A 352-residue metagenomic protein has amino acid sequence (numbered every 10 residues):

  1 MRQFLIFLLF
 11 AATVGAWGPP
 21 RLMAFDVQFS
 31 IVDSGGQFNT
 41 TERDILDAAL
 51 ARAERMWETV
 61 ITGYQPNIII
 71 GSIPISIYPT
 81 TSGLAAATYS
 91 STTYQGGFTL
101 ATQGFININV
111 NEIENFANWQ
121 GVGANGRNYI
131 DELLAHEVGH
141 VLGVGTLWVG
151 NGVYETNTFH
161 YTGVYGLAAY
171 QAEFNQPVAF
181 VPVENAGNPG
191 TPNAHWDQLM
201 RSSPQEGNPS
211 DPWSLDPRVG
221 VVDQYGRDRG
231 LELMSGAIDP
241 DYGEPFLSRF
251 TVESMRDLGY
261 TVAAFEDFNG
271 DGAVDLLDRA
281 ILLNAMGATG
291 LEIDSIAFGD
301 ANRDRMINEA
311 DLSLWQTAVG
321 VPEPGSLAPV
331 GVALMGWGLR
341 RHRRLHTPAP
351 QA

Functional and structural regions predicted by a protein language model:
M1-A24, A328, H346-A352: Sec-dependent, cleavable N-terminal signal peptides
F4, G236-A237, F250-E253, D271 (+1 more regions): Surface-exposed loop/turn and secondary-structure junction residues enriched for glycine/proline
F7, D47, H160, D304-M306: Alpha-helical interaction segments
G15, V149-G150, G336: Residues in and immediately flanking transmembrane alpha helices
L22-A135, H140-A264: Extracellular zinc-dependent metalloprotease catalytic-domain scaffold
M255, V262-A352: Cellulosome-associated attachment modules in secreted, modular CAZymes
